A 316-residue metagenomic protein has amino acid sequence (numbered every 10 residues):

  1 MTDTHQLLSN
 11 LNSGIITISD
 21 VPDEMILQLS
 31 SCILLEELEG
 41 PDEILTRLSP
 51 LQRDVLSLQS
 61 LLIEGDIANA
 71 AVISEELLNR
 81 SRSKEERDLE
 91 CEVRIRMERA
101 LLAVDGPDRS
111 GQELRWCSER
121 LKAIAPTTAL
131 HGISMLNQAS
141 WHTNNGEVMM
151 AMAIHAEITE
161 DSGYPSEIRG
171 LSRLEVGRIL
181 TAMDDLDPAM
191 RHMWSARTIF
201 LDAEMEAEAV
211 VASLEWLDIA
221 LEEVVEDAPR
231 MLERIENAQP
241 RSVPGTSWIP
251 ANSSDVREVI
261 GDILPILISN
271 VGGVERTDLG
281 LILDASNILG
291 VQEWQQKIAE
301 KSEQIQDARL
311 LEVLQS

Functional and structural regions predicted by a protein language model:
M1-L11: Haloarchaeal acidic low-complexity proteome signature biased toward cell-envelope/secretome components but also
N10-L45, I73-R80, W116-L121: Amphipathic alpha-helices of TPR/Sel1-like and other helical repeat/solenoid scaffolds
N12-E36, Q52-D66, L89-G106, L130-N145 (+5 more regions): Tandem amphipathic alpha-helical repeat scaffolds
L38, I67, P107-D108, V148 (+3 more regions): TPR-repeat structural position
D42, E75-R82, R115-A123, A153-G163 (+3 more regions): Amphipathic alpha-helical segments of tetratricopeptide repeats
T46-Q52, K84-R96, A125-N137, G163-E175 (+7 more regions): Alpha-solenoid helical repeat architecture
C117-S118, A139, G177, A189 (+2 more regions): Small-residue hotspots
